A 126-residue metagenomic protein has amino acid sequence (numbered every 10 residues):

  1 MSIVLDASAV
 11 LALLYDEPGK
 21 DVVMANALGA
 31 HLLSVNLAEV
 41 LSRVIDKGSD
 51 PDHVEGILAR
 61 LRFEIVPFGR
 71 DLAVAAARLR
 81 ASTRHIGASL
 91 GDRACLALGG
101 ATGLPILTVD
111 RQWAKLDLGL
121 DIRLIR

Functional and structural regions predicted by a protein language model:
M1, A27-A30, R62-E64, G100-P105: Short active-site oxyanion
M1-L32, V44-G56, R126: Short, well-structured N-terminal submotif of metal-dependent ribonuclease cores
A9-V10, N36, L72, A94-C95 (+1 more regions): Alpha-helix capping/helix-boundary segments
L13-L14, R43, A76, L116-D117: Residues that scaffold the ATP/ADP-binding catalytic core of kinase and kinase-like folds
R60-L61, V74, D92, A114-L116 (+1 more regions): Short secondary-structure capping/turn micro-motifs that flank functional sites
V66-L107: Active-site neighborhoods of divalent-metal-dependent phosphate/nucleic-acid chemistry enzymes
L96-R126: Acidic, PIN/NYN-like endoribonuclease modules and their adjacent C-terminal/linker elements
